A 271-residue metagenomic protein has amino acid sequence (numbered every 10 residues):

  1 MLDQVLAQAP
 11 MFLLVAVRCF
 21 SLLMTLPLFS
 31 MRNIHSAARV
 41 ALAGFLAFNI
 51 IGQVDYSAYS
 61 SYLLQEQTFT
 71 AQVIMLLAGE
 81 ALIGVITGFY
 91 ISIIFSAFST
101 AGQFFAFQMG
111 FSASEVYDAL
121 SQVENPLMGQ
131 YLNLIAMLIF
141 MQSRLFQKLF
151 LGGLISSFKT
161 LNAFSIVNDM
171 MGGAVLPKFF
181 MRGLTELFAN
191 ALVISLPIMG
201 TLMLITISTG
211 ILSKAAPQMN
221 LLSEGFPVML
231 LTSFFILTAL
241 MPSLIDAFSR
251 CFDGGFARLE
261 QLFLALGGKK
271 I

Functional and structural regions predicted by a protein language model:
M1-I271: Hydrophobic alpha-helical segments and their helix-loop boundaries in membrane and membrane-proximal proteins
